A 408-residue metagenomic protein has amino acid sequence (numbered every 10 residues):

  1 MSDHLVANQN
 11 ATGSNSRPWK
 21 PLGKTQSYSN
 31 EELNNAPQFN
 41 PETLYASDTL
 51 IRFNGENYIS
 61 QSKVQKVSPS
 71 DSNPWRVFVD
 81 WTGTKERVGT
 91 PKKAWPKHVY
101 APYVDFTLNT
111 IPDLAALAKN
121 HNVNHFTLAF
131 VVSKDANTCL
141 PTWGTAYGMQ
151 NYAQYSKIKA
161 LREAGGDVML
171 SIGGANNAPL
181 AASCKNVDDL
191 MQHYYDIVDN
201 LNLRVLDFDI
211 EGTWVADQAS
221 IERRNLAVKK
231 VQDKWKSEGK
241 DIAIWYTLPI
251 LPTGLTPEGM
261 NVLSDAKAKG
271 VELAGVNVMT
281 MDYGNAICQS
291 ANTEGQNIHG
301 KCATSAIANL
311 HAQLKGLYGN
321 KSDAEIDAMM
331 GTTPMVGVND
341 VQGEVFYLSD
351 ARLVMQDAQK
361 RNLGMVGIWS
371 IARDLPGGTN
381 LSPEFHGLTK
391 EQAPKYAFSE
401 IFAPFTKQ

Functional and structural regions predicted by a protein language model:
M1-V88: Tryptophan-rich substrate-binding surfaces of secreted polymer-degrading and adhesive proteins
S47, E56, D71, H98 (+3 more regions): Residues that flank catalytic or metal-binding motifs in active/ligand-binding sites
G83-T84, T406-Q408: Short, charged low-complexity linker/loop segments at the C-terminal edge of domains
K92-L317, K321, E325-R352, A372-K407: Chitinase-like catalytic core of GlcNAc-active glycosidases
E344-I368: Short, low-complexity, polybasic intrinsically disordered segments
